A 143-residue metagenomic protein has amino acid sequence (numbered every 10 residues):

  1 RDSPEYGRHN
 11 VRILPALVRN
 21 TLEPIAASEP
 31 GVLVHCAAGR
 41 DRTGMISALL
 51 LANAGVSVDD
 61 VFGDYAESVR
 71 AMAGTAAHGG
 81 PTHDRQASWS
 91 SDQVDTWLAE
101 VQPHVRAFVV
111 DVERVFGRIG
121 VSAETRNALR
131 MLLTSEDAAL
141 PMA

Functional and structural regions predicted by a protein language model:
R1-L33, M45-A143: Cys-dependent protein tyrosine phosphatase-like superfamily
A38, R42-T43: Ser/Thr-glycine-rich phosphate-binding loops at phosphate-binding pockets of nucleotides, nucleotide cofactors
